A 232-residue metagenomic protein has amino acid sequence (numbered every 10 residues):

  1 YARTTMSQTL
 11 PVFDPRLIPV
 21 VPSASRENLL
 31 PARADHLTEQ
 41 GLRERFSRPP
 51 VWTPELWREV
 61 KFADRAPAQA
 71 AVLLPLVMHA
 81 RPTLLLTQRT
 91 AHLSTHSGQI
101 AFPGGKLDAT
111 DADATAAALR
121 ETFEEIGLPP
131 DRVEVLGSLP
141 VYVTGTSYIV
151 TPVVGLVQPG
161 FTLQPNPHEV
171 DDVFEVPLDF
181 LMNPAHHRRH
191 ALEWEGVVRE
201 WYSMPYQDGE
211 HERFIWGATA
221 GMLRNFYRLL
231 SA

Functional and structural regions predicted by a protein language model:
Y1-A101, K106-E124, L128-T151, L156-F161 (+2 more regions): N-terminal leader/linker segments that precede catalytic domains of diphosphate-processing enzymes
P165-S203, G209: NUDIX/MutT-family hydrolases
